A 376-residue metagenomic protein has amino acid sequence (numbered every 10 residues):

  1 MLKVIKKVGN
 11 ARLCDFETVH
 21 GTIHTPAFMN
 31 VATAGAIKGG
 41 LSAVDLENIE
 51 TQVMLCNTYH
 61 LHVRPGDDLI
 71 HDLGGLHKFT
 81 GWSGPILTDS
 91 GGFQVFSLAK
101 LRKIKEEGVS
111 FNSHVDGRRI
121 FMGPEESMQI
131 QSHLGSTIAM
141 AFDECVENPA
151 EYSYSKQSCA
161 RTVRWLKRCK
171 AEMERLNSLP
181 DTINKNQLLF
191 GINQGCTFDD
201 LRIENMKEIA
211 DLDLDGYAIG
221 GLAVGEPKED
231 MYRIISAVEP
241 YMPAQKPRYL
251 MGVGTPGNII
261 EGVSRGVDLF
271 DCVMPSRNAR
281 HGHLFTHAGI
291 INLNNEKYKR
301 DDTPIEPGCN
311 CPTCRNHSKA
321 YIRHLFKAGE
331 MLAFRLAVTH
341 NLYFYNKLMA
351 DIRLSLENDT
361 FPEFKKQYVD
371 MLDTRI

Functional and structural regions predicted by a protein language model:
M1-E17, I23-A32, G39-G40, D143-P149 (+1 more regions): C-terminal extensions of enzymes
M1-I183, E296-K299: Non-catalytic, usually N-terminal nucleic-acid engagement modules in DNA/RNA processing proteins
G21, M54, D89, Q131 (+5 more regions): Conserved, mostly hydrophobic/aromatic
S127, S158, T162-W165, C169 (+5 more regions): Alpha-helical packing segments of well-folded alpha/beta enzyme cores
S136, K167, A171-E174, P240-P243 (+4 more regions): Generic secondary-structure signature for well-ordered alpha-helical cores
N148-E151, K156, G216-L222, M331-F334: Glycine- and acidic
A160-V163, E172, L176, N184 (+1 more regions): Glycine-rich phosphate/ribose-binding loops and adjacent secondary-structure elements that form binding surfaces
E172-T182, K246, I352-F364: Surface-exposed helix-capping loop/turn segments at secondary-structure junctions
